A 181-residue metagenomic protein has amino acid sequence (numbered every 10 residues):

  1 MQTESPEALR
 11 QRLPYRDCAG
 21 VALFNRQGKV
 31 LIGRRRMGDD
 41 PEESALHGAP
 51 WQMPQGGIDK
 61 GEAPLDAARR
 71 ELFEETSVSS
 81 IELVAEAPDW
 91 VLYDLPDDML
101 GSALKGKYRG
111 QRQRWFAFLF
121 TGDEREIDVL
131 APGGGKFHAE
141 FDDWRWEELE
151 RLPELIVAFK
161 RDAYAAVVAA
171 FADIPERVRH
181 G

Functional and structural regions predicted by a protein language model:
M1-Q27, K105-G106: Acidic, metal-coordinating catalytic segment for phosphate/diphosphate chemistry, firing primarily on the Nudix
Y15, P64, K160, Y164: Hydrophobic (often cysteine-bearing) scaffold residues that line and stabilize catalytic clefts of nucleotide/cofactor
D39, S44-Q52: Short glycine/proline- and charge-enriched loop/turn segments that cap or connect secondary-structure elements
G57-A158: Unchanged
L149-G181: Charged phosphate-binding loop/patch that engages nucleotide di/tri-phosphates or the phosphate backbone of nucleic
